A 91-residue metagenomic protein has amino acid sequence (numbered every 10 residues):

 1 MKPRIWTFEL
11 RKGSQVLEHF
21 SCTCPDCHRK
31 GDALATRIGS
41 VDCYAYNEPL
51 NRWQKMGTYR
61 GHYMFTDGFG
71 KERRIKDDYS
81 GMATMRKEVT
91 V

Functional and structural regions predicted by a protein language model:
K2-Q15: Short aromatic-glycine-(Arg/Gly/Cys) micro-motifs in beta-strand/loop hairpins
S14-D26: A short, exposed loop/beta-hairpin motif centered on an aromatic-Gly-Thr core
T23-D42: A short, charged, amphipathic alpha-helix used as a generic interaction element across diverse proteins
T36-V91: Short, mixed-charge low-complexity intrinsically disordered segments
